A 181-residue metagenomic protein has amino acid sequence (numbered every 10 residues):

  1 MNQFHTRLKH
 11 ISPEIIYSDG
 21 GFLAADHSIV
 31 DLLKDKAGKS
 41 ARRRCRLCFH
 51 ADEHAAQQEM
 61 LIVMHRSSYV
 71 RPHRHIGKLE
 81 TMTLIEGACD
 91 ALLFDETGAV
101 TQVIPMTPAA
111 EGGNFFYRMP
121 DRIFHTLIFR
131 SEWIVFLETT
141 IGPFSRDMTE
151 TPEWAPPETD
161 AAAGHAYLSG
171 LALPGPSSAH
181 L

Functional and structural regions predicted by a protein language model:
M1-A56, V103-A109, H165-L181: A short, N-terminal "cap"/entry segment at the start of jelly-roll beta-barrel domains of the cupin/DSBH fold
R43, L61-K78, D121: Conserved short histidine dyad/triad with adjacent acidic residue
H54-A55, G77, E132: Short strand-connecting beta-turns/loops that link adjacent beta-strands
H54-Q57, R66-Y69, A88-D90, T97-A99: Short, charged/polar surface micro-motifs in flexible loops or helix N-caps
R71-H73, A91-L93, Y117-M119, H125-R130 (+1 more regions): Short beta-strand His + acidic residue motifs that chelate non-heme Fe in jelly-roll/DSBH and cupin folds
G77-T97: Glycine- and acidic-residue-biased ligand/ion/polar-headgroup-sensing regions
T81, D95-H125: Short acidic-glycine-tyrosine-enriched beta hairpin
T101-V103, A110-E111, T126-L181: Double-stranded beta-helix
